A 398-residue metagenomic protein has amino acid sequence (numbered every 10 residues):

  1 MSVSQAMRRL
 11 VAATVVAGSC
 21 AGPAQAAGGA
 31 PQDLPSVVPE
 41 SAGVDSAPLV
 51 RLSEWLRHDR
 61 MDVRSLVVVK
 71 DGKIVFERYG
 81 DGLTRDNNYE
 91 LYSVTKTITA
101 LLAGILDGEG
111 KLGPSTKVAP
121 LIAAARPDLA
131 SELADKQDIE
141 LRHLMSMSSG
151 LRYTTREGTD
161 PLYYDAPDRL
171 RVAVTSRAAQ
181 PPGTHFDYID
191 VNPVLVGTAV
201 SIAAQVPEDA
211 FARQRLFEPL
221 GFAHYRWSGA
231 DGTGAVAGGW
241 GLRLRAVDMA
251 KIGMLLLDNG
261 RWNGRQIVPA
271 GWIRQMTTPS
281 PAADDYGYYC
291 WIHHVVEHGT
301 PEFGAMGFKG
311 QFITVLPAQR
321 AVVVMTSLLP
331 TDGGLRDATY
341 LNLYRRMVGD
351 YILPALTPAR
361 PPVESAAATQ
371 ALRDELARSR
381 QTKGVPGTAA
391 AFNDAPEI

Functional and structural regions predicted by a protein language model:
V11-A21: Bacterial N-terminal signal peptides
A47, K73-R78, K117-P120, E157-P182 (+1 more regions): Short, charged, amphipathic alpha-helices and their helix-cap/turn boundaries
S53-T84, I313-T314, R320-V324: A short, well-structured edge-of-sheet supersecondary motif
G72, Y89-V118, L144, V196-V200 (+1 more regions): Active-site SXXK
E90, E109-L151, T175, A204-W240: Active-site helix/loop module of the DD-peptidase/beta-lactamase fold, centered on the serine-lysine SxxK catalytic
N192-A199, W240-R261, Q311-L328: Active-site-proximal alpha-helical segments within enzyme catalytic domains
R274-T326, P330: Active-site Gly/Thr loop motif
G334-I398: Short, gly/Ser/Thr-rich active-site loops of penicillin-recognizing serine hydrolases
